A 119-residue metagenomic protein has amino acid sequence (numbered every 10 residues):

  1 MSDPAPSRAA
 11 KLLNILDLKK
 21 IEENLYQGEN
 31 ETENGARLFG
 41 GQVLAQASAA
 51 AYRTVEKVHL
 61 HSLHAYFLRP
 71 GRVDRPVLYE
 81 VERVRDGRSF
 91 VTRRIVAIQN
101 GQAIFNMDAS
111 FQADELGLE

Functional and structural regions predicted by a protein language model:
M1-E119: Terminal targeting signals and extreme-terminal segments of soluble enzymes
